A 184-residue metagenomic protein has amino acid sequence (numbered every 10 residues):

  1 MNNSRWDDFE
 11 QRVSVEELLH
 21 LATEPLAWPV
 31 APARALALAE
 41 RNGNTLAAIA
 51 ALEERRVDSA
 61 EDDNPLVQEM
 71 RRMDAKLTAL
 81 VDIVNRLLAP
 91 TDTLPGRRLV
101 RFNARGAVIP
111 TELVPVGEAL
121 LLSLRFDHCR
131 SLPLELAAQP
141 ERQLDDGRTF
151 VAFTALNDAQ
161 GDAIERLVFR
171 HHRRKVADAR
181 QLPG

Functional and structural regions predicted by a protein language model:
M1-G184: Structured alpha-helical
